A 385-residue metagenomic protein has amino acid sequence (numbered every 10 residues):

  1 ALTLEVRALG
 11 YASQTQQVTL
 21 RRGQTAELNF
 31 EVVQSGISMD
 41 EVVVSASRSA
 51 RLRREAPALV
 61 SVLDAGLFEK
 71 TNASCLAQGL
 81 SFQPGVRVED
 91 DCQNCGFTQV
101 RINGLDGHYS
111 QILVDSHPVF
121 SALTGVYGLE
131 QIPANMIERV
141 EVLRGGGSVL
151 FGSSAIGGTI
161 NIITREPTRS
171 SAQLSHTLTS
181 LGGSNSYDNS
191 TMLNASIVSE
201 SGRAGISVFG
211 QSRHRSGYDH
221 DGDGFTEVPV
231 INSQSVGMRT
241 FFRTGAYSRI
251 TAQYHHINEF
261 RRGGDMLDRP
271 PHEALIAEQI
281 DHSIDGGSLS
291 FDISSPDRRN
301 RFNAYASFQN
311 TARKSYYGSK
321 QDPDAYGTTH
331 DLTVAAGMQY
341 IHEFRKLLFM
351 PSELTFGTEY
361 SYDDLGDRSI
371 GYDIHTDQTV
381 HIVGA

Functional and structural regions predicted by a protein language model:
E5-Y11, R21-E69, G107: Short, acidic, small-residue-rich periplasmic hinge/interaction motif at the N-terminus of Gram-negative outer-membrane
V60, A77-S121, E138: Extracytoplasmic beta-strand/coil segments of soluble accessory domains associated with Gram-negative outer-membrane
Q99-R101, H117-R144, R165: Short acidic/polar hinge/loop motifs at secondary-structure boundaries that mediate gating or recognition
S121-L123, M136-E138, V149-D221, P229-V236 (+1 more regions): Outer-membrane beta-barrel translocator/receptor signature
P167-S171, S199-A204, A246-R249, S294-R301 (+1 more regions): Short loop/turn motifs that connect adjacent beta-strands in outer-membrane beta-barrel proteins
L178-G182, S201, S212-S216, H256-F260 (+4 more regions): Transmembrane beta-strands of outer-membrane beta-barrel pores
R215-S235, F241-F302, F308-D331, H375-T376: Flexible loop and strand-edge segments within Gram-negative outer membrane beta-barrel domains
I280-S283, F308, K314-S315, S319-A385: Outer-membrane beta-barrel transmembrane domain signature of Gram-negative proteins, especially the mid-to-C-terminal
